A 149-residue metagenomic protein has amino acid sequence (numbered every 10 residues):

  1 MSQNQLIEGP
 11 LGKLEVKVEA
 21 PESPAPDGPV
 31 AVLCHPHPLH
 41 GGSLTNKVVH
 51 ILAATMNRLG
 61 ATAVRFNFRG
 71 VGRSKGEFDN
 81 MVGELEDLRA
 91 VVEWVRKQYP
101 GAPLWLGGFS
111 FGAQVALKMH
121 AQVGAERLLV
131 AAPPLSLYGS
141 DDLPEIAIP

Functional and structural regions predicted by a protein language model:
M1-P26: N-terminal cap/lid segment of alpha/beta-hydrolase-fold proteins
E22-N67: Short, surface-exposed "cap/lid" segments of acyl-processing enzymes
V48, F78-Y99: Alpha/beta-hydrolase active-site loop
R69-N80: Glycine-rich "HGGG/HGxG" loop immediately N-terminal to the catalytic nucleophile of the alpha/beta-hydrolase
W105-G108, A131: Short beta-strand immediately N-terminal to the catalytic nucleophile in serine-hydrolase-like folds
G107-A116: Gly/Ala-rich beta-loop-alpha elbow adjacent to hydrolase catalytic centers
V115-M119, G139: Hydrolases whose catalytic domains are alpha/beta-hydrolase-1, hotdog thioesterase, or metallo-beta-lactamase-like
R127, A132-P149: The feature captures the conserved acid-bearing segment of alpha/beta-hydrolase catalytic domains
